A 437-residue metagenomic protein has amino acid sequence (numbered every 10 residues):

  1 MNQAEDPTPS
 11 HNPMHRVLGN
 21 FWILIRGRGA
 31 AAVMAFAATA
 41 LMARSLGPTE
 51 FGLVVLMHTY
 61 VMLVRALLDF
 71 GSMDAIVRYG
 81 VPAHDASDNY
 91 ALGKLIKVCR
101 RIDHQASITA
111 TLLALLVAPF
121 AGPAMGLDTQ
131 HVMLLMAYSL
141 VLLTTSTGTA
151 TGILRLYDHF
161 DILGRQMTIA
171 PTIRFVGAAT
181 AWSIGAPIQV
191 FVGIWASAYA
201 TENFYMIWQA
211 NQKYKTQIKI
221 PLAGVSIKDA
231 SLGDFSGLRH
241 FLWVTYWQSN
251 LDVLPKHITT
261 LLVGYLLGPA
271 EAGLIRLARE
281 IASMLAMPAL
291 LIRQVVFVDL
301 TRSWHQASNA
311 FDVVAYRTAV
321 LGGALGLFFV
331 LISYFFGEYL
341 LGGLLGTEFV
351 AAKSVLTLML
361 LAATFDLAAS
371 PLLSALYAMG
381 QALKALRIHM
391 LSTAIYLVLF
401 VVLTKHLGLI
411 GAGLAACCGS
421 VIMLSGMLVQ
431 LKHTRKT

Functional and structural regions predicted by a protein language model:
N2-V17, I188-Q189, I194, M206-K256 (+3 more regions): Interhelical loop/hinge segments that connect adjacent transmembrane helices in multipass membrane
M14-A37, L41, R100-H104, L134-Y138 (+10 more regions): Hydrophobic faces of transmembrane alpha-helices in multi-pass small-molecule transporters and flippases across diverse
H15-R78, L115, W243-A270, L397-V401 (+2 more regions): Signature of the first transmembrane helix
G19-A35, M57, D69-P119, D128 (+4 more regions): Membrane-water interface segments that mark the loop-to-transmembrane alpha-helix transition
D69-A86, R155-L156, A278-Q306, A375-A378: Helix-loop junctions and terminal segments of transmembrane helices in multi-pass membrane transport/translocation
A118-A137, Y334-T364, I410: Interfacial segments at transmembrane-helix termini and the short loops linking adjacent helices
H131-M136, G164-A223, T393-I395, L409-H433: Hydrophobic alpha-helical transmembrane segments
L143-T168, Q189, L361-M390: Membrane-interface junctions at transmembrane-helix termini in multi-pass inner-membrane proteins
